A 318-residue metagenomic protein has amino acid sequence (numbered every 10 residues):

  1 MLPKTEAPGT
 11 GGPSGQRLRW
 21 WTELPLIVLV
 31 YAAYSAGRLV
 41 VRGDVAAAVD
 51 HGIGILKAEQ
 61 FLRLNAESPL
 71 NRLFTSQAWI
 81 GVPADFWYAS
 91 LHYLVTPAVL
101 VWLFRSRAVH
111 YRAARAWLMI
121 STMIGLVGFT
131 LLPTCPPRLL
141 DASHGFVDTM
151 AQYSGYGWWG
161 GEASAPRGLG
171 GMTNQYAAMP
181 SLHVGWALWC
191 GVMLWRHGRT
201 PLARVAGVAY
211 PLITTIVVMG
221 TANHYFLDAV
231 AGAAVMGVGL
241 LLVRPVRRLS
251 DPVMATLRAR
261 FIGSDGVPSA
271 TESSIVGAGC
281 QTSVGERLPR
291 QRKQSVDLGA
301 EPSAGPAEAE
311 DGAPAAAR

Functional and structural regions predicted by a protein language model:
M1-L94: N-terminal transmembrane-helix/juxtamembrane module of multi-pass inner/ER membrane proteins
L18, T22, L26, R112-W117 (+2 more regions): Alpha-helical transmembrane segments of integral membrane proteins
E23-S35, Y93, P97, L118 (+4 more regions): Alpha-helical transmembrane spans of integral membrane proteins, capturing the lipid-embedded, hydrophobic core of TM
A32-A36, T122-T130, A209-G220: Aromatic-anchored segments of alpha-helical transmembrane domains
A33-V41, E67, G128, L194 (+1 more regions): Alpha-helical membrane-inserting segments
V45-G54, R105-L202, R247-E301, E308: Membrane-interface loops
F86-L100, L182-G191: Hydrophobic alpha-helical transmembrane segments
P133-S143, N174-A178, I213-G239: Interfacial helix-loop-helix junctions of multi-pass membrane proteins
